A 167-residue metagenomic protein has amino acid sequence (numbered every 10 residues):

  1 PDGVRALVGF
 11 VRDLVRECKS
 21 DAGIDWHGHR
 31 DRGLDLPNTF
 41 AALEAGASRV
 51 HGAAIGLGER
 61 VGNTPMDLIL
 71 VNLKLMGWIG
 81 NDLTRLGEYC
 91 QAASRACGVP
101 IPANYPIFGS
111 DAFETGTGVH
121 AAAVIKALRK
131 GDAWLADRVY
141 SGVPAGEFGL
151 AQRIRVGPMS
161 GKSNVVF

Functional and structural regions predicted by a protein language model:
P1-W26, D31-R32: Hydrophobic, small-residue-rich alpha-helical packing segments that form membrane-like cores
G3-V11, N38, P65, Y89: A general structural detector for well-ordered alpha-helical segments in enzyme core domains, enriched
R12-A22, L43-V50, M76-G80: Secondary-structure transition/capping motifs at alpha-helix termini and the adjoining loop/turn into the next element
A22-G28, V50-G52, I69: Hydrophobic faces of well-ordered beta-strands that scaffold small-molecule active sites in alpha/beta enzyme cores
R32-A47, T64: Catalytic cores of alpha/beta
A45-P65: Glycine-rich phosphate-binding active-site loops on the catalytic face of alpha/beta enzymes
G58-L86, C90: C-terminal helical cap(s) of enzyme catalytic domains, especially alpha/beta-barrels
I79-F167: A mid-to-C-terminal "edge-of-domain" accessory segment
